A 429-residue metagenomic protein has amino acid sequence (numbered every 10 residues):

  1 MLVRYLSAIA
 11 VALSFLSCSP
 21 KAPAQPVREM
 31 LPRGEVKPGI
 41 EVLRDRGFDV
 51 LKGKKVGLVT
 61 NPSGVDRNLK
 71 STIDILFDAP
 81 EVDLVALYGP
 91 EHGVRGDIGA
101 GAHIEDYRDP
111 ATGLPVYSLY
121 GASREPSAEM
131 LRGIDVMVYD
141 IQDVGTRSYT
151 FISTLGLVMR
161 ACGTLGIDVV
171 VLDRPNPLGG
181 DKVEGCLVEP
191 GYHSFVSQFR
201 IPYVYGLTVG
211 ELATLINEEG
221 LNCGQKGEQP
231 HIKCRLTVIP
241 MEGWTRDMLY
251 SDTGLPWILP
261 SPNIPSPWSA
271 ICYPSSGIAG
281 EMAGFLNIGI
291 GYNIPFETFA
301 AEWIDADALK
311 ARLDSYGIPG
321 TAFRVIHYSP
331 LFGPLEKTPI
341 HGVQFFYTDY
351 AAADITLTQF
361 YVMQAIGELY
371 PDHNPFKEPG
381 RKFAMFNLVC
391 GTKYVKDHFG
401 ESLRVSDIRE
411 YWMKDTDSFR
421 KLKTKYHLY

Functional and structural regions predicted by a protein language model:
L16-S17: C-terminal motif of bacterial Sec signal peptides marking the signal peptidase cleavage site
D83-H92, L172: Short internal beta-strands
G96-A100, V170-H193: Glycine-rich, charge-decorated loop segments at or immediately adjacent to ligand/cofactor-binding or catalytic sites
H103-I134, T146: Glycine-rich oxoanion-binding loops at beta->alpha junctions
D143-L155: Glycine/threonine-rich flexible loop motifs
H193-Y273: Conserved anion/nucleotide-ligand pocket segment
W244-I326: Glycine-rich, aromatic-lined ligand/substrate-binding cores of catalytic and carbohydrate-binding domains
A300-E410: Conserved functional hotspot residues or short segments at active or partner-binding sites across diverse domains
